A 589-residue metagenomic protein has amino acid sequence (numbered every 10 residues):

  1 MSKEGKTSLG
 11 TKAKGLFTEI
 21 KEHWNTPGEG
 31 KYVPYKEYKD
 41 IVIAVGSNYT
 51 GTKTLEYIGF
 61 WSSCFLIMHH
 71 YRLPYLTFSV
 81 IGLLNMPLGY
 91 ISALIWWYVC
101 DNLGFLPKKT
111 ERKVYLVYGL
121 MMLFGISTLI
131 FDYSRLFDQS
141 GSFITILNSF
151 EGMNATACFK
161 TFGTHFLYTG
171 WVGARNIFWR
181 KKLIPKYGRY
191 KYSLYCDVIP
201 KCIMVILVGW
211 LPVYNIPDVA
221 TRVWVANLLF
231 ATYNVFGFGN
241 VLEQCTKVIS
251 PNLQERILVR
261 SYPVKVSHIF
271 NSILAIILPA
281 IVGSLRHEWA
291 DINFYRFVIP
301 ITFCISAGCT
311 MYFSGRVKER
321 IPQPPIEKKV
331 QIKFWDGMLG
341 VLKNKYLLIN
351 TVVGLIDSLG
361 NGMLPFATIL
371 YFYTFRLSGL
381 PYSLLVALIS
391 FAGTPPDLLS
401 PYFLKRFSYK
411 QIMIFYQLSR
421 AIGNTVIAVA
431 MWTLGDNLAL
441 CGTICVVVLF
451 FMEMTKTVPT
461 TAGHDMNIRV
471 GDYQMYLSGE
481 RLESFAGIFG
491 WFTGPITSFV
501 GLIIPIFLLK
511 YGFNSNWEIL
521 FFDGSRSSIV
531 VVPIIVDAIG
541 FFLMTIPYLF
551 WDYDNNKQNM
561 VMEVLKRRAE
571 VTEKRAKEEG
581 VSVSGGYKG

Functional and structural regions predicted by a protein language model:
M1-I41, L123-G125, L167, G209-L229 (+3 more regions): Intracellular loop-helix junctions on the cytosolic face of multi-pass helical membrane proteins
E19-Y90, W96, I130-G163, L167 (+2 more regions): Helix-loop boundary and gating motifs at the non-cytosolic
V45-T52, E56, L84-G89, A93 (+3 more regions): Substrate-agnostic recognition of the 12-TM MFS/MFS-like secondary transporter fold
G51, S314-K456: Membrane-embedded translocation segments of transport machinery
V80-L103, F159-L183, K201, S272 (+1 more regions): Central cavity-lining transmembrane alpha-helices of secondary-active solute carriers, predominantly the Major
N102-Y118, F178-P200, K405-A421, L477-E480: Cytoplasmic membrane-interface "Motif A"-like loop-to-helix N-cap segments of 12-TM Major Facilitator Superfamily
G119-Q139, N176, R180-I184, S193-V219 (+1 more regions): C-terminal ends and interior cores of transmembrane alpha-helices in multi-pass membrane transporters/permeases
F131-T156, W210-L229, V429-V448, P459-T461: Helix-loop junctions at membrane interfaces in 12-TM secondary transporters
